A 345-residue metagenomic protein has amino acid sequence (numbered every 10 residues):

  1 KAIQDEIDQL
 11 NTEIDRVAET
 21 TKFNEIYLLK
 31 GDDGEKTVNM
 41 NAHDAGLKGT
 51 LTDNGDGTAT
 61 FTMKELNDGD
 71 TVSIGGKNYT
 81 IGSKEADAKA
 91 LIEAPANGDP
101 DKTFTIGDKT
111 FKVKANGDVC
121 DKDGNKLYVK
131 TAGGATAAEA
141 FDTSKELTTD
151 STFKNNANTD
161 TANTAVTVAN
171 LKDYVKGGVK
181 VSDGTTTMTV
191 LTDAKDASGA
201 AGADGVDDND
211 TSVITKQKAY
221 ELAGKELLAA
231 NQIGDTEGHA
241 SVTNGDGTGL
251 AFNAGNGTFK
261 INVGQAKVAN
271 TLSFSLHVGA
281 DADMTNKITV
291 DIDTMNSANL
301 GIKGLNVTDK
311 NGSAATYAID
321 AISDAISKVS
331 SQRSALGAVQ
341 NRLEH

Functional and structural regions predicted by a protein language model:
K1-E344: Polar, low-complexity tracts enriched in small residues
